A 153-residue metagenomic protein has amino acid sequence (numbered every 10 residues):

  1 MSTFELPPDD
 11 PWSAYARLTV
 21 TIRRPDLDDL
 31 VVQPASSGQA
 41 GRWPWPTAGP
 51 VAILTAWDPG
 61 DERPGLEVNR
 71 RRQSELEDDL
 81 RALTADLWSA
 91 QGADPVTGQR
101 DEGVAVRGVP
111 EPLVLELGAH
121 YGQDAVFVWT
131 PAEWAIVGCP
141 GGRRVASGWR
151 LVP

Functional and structural regions predicted by a protein language model:
M1-D78: N-terminal, charge-rich interaction modules
V51-A52, G103-V104, A125-F127: Structural motif
T55, V106-V109, W129: Short His-Asn-centered micro-motif
S74-W88, G122-D124: Structural alpha-beta junctions
W88-G98, L115: Short, flexible, solvent-exposed loop/turn segments with mixed acidic/basic and small polar residues
G98-R107: Short cationic amphipathic helices and targeting signals
P112-G138: Helix-rich interaction surfaces within compact, conserved domain-sized segments that mediate assembly or partner
G138-P153: Short, low-order "capping/linker" segments at domain edges
